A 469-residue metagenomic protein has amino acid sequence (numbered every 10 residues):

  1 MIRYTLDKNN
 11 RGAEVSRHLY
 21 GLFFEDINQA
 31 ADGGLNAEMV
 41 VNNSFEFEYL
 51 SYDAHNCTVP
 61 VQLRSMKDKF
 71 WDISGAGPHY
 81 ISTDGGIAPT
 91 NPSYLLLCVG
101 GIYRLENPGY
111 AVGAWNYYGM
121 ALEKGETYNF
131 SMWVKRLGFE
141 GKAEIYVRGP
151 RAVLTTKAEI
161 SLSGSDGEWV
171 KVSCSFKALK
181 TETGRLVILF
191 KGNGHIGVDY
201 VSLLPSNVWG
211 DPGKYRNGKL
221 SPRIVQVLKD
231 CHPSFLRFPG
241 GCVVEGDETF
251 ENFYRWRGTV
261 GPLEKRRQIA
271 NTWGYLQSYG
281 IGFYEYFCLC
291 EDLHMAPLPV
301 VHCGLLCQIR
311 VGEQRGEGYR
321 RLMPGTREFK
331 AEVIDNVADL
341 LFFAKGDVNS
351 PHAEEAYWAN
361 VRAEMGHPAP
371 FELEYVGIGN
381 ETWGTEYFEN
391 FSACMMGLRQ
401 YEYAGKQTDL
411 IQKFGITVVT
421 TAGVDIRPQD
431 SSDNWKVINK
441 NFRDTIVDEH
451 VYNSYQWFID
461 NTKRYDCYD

Functional and structural regions predicted by a protein language model:
M1-S278, A296, Q314-R327, A393 (+2 more regions): Extracellular and organelle-lumenal recognition/adhesion modules and their flexible linkers in secreted
I2-K8, A76-T83, V99-G101, W115 (+6 more regions): Alpha-helical scaffolding within the catalytic cores of extracellular/periplasmic polymer-degrading hydrolases
N28-Q29, C242-E245, C303-C307, N380-T385 (+2 more regions): Solvent-exposed loop/turn segments at secondary-structure junctions within structured extracellular/periplasmic domains
G184-H195, V201, F343-A344, A353-W358 (+2 more regions): Noncatalytic carbohydrate-binding groove/subsite architecture in carbohydrate-active enzymes
L189-K191, D199, P205-N207, P239-C242 (+4 more regions): Active-site groove signature of glycoside hydrolases
K219, R223-Q226, S278-E285, D292 (+3 more regions): Extracytoplasmic/secreted proteins, especially bacterial periplasmic and envelope-associated proteins
C231, E285-P297, P368-E372, Y403-F414: A structural motif corresponding to the C-terminal end of an alpha-helix and its immediate exit/capping segment
G246-L263, Q308-P368, Y465-C467: Aromatic- and acidic-residue-enriched segments that line the glycan-binding/catalytic groove of carbohydrate-active
